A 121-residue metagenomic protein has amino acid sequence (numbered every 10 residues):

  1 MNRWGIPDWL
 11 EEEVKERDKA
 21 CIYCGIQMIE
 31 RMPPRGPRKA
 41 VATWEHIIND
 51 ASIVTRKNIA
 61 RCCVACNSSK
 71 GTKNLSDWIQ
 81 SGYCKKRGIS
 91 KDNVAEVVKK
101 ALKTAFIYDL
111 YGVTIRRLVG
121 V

Functional and structural regions predicted by a protein language model:
M1-I26, I53, K85-L118: Short, charged surface segments at domain edges that flank catalytic/cofactor-binding sites
R17-A20, N58-C62: Secretory pathway export signals and precursors
I26-R61, K70-G82: Histidine-centered nuclease catalytic patch
A65: Conserved phosphate-binding loops in nucleotide/dinucleotide-binding enzymes
